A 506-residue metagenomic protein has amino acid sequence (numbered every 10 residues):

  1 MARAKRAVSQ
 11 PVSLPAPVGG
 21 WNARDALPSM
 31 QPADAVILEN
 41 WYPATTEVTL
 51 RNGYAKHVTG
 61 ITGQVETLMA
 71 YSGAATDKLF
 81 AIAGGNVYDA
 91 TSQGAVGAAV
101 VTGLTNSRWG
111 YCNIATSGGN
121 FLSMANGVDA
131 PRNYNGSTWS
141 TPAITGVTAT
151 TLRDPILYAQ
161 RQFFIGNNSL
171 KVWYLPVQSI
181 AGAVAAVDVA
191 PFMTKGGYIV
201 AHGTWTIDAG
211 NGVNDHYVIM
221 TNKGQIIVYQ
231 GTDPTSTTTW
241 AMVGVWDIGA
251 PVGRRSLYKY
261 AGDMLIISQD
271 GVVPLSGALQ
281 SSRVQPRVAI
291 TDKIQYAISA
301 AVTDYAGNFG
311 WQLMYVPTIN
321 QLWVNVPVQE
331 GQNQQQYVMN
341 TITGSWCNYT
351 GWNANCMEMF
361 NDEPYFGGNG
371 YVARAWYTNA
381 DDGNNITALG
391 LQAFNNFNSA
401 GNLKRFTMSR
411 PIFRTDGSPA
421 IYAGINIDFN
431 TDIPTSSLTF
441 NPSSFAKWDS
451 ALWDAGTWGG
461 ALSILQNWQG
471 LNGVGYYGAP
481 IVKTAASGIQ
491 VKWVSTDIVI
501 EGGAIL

Functional and structural regions predicted by a protein language model:
M1-G97, V101-L122, D129, D247-D263 (+1 more regions): Beta-sheet repeat architectures centered on beta-propellers
E66, R153-D154, V200-G203, H216-Y217 (+1 more regions): Beta-propeller and closely related beta-sheet repeat lectin domains
F80-I82, S123, L157-I165, G212-N222 (+2 more regions): Hydrophobic core segments of beta-strands in well-ordered, beta-rich domains
Q93, N126-D129, Y134-T138, Q160 (+2 more regions): Acidic/polar residues in short coil/turn loops that connect beta-strands within repeat-based beta-sheet scaffolds
G94-A98, T138-T141, I180-A186, P234-M242 (+3 more regions): Beta-strand initiation motifs
G136-A159: Asp-box/WD-like beta-propeller blade repeats and closely related beta-sheet repeat scaffolds
Y158-N211: Solenoidal tandem-repeat scaffolds enriched in leucines and small polar residues
I219-W246: Surface-exposed extracellular loop regions of Gram-negative outer-membrane beta-barrel proteins
